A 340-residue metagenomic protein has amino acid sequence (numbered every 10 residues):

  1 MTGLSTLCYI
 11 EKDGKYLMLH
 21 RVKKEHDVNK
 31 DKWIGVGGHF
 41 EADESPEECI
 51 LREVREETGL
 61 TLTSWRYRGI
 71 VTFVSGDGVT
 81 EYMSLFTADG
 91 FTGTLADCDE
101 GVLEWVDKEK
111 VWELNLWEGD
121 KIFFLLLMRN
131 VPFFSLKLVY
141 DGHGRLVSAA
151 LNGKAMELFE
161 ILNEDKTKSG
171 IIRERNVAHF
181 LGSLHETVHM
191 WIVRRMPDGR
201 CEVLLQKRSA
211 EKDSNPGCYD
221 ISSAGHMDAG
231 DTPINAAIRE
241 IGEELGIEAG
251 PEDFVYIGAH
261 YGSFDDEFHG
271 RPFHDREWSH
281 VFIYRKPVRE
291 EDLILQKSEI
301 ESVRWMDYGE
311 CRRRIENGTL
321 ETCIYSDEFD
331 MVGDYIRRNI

Functional and structural regions predicted by a protein language model:
M1-L7, A155-P197: Acidic, metal-coordinating catalytic segment for phosphate/diphosphate chemistry, firing primarily on the Nudix
L4-T6, G14, E81-S84, G101 (+6 more regions): Change "...and in nucleic-acid phosphodiester-cleaving endonucleases..." to "...and in nucleic-acid processing enzymes
Y9, M18, M83-T87, W105 (+3 more regions): Conserved hydrophobic/aromatic beta-strand scaffold that supports enzyme active sites
K15, R66, R145, D165-I171 (+1 more regions): Residue-level signal for well-ordered, solvent-exposed loop/turn and beta-edge residues enriched in charged/polar side
Y16-E56, G142-K154, V177-V188, D198-R239 (+1 more regions): Conserved Nudix-box catalytic region and its N-terminal flanking loop in Nudix hydrolases and closely related
L19, I70, W105, A149 (+3 more regions): Residue-level detector of high-confidence beta-strand sites
G59-T94, K108, R208-A210, E244-E290: Active-site segment of metal-dependent pyrophosphate-handling enzymes, primarily the Nudix hydrolase catalytic core
C98-M156, G217-Y219, S223, G258-H269 (+1 more regions): Nudix hydrolase/Nudix homology domain
